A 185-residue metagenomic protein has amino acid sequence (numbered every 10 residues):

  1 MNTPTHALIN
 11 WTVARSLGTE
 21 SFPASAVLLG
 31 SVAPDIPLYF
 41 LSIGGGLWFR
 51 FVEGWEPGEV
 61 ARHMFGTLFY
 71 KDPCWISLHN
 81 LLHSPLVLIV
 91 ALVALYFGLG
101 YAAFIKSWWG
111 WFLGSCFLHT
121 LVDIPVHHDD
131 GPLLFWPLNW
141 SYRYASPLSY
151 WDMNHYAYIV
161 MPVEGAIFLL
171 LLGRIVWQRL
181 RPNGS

Functional and structural regions predicted by a protein language model:
M1-S185: N-terminal membrane-targeting hydrophobic helices
